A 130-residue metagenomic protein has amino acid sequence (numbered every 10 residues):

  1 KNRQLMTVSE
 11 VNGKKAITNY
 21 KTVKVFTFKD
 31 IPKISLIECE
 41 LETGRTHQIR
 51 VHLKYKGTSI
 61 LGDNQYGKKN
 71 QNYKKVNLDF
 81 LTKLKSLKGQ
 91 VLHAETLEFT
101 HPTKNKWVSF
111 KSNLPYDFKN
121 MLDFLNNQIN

Functional and structural regions predicted by a protein language model:
K1-N130: RNA pseudouridine synthases
